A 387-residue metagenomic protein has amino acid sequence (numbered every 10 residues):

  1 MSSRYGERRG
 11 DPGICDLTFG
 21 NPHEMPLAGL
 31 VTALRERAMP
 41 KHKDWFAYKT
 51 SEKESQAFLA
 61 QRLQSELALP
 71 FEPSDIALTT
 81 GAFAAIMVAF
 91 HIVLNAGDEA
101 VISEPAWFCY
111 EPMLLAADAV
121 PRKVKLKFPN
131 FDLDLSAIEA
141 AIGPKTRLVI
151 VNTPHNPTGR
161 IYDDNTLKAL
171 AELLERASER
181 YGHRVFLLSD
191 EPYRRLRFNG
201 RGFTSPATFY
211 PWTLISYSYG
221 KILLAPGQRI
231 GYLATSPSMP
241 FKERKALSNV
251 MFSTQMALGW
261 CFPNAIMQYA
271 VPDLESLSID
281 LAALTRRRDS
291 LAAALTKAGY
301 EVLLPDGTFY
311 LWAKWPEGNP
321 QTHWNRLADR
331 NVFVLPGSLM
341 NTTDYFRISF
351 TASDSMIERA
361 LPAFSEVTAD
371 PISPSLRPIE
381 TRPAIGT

Functional and structural regions predicted by a protein language model:
M1-G81, V88, L274-S278, P371 (+1 more regions): N-terminal small-domain helix-loop-helix segment of the aminotransferase-like
Y5-R8, E66-A68, L173-R184, P237-R244: Alpha-helix termini
I14-D16, S216, E301-G307, S338-L339: Short beta-strand
K43-E179, R194-F209, I357, L376-G386: Conserved core of the PLP fold type I
S65, E139, R326-L335, L339-T387: PLP-dependent enzyme catalytic core of the Aspartate aminotransferase-like
P211-T285, T368: Conserved core segment of the aminotransferase class I/II
A265-P272, L284-L295, V302-K314, M340 (+1 more regions): Conserved glycine-rich beta-strand-loop-beta hairpin in the small C-terminal domain of fold type I
